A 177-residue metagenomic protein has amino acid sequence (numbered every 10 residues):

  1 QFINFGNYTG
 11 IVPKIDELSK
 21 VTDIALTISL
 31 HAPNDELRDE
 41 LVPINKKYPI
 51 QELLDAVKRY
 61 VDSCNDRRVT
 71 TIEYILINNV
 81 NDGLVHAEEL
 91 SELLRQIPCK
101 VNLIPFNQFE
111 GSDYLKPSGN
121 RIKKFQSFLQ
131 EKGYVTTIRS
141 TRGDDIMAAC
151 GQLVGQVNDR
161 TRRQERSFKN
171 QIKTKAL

Functional and structural regions predicted by a protein language model:
Q1-F128, K132: Conserved AdoMet/S-adenosylmethionine-binding subsite of the radical SAM
L26, N65, T137, N158-E165: Residue-level signal for secondary-structure boundary elements
P49, L115, V135, E165 (+1 more regions): Compositionally biased, intrinsically disordered low-complexity regions enriched in proline and serine
R67, Q126-G155: A C-terminal junction/extension of Radical SAM enzymes
G143-L177: Radical SAM enzyme core and accessory elements
